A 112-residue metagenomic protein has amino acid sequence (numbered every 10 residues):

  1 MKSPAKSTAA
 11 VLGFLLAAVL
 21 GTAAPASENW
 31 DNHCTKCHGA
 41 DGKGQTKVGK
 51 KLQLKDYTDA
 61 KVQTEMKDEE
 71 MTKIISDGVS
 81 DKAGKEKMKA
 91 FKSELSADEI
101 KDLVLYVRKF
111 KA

Functional and structural regions predicted by a protein language model:
M1-A24, Y106-A112: Post-cleavage N-terminal segment of exported redox proteins
L12, H38-K43, D77: Short glycine-rich loop/turn motifs that provide flexible caps or phosphate-binding loops at active sites
G13-D31, Q45, E65: Electrostatic cytochrome c docking/interface patches
P25-H33, G84, F110-A112: Short sequence/structural segments immediately N-terminal
A26-H33, K67, M71, E99-I100: Stable alpha-helical elements in mature extracytoplasmic
N32-A40, L103: The canonical Cys-X-X-Cys-His
Q45-K61, I74-F110: Axial heme c-ligation environment in periplasmic c-type cytochrome domains
